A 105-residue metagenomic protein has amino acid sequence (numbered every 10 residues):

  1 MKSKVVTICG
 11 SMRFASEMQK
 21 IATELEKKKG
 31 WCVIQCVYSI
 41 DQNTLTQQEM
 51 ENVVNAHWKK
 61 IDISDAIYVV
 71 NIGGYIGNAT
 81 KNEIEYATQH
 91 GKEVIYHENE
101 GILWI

Functional and structural regions predicted by a protein language model:
M1-I105: Conserved catalytic or regulatory cores that recognize and/or transform ribose-phosphate-containing ligands
